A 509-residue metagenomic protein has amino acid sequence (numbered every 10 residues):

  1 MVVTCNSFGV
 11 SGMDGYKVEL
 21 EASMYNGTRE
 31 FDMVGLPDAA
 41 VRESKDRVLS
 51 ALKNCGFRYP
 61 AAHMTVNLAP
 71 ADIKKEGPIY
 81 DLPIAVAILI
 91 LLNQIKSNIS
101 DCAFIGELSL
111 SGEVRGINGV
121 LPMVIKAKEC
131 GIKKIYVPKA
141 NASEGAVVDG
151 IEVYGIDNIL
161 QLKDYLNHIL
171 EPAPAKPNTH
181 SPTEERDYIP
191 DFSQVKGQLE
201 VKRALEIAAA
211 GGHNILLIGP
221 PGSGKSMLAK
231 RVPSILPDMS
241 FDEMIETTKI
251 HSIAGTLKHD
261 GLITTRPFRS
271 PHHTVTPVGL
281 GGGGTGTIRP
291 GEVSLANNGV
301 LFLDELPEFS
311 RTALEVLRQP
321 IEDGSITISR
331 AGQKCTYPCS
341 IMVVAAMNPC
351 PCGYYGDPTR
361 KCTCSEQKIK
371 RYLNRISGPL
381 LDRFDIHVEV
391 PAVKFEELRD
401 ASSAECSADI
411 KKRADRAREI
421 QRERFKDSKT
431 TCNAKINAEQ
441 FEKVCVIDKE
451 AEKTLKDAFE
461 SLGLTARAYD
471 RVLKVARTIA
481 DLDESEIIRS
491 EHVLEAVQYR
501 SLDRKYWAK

Functional and structural regions predicted by a protein language model:
M1-L216, P220-S226, A468-Y469, V475 (+1 more regions): Peripheral, non-AAA+ core regions of ATP-driven protein-machinery
A40-K45, P60, N67-G77, I288 (+1 more regions): Basic, amphipathic alpha-helical bundle interface domains used for macromolecular binding and assembly
Y59-A62, N98-I99, E129-G131, D149 (+9 more regions): Short loop/turn elements that form and flank the Walker-type P-loop nucleotide-binding site in RecA-like NTPase cores
S111, L303-S310, G353: Catalytic P-loop NTPase motifs of RecA-like helicase/translocase cores
I169-I207, G211, D238-S294: P-loop NTPase nucleotide-binding/switch module
L216-L257, D323: Walker A/P-loop
N298, D304-E305, V316: Walker B catalytic acidic pair
